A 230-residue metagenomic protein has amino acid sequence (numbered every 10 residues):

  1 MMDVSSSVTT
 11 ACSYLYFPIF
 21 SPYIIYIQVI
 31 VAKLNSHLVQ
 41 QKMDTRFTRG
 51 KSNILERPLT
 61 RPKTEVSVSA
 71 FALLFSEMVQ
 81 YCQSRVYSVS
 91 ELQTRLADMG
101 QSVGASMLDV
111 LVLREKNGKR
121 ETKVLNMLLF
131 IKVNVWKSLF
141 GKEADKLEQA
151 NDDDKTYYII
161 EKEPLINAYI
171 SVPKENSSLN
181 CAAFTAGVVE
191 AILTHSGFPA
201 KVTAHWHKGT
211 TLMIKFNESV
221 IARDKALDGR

Functional and structural regions predicted by a protein language model:
M2-C12, V31-L179, I221-R230: N-terminal accessory segment detector
Y14-Y26: Aromatic (phenylalanine/tyrosine) cluster motif
L111, E143, S196-A200, A204: Long, hydrophobic, amphipathic alpha-helical segments used as structural scaffolds
A150-D152, K174, C181-A182, T194-S196 (+1 more regions): Intrinsically disordered, low-complexity regulatory regions enriched in Ser/Pro/Gly/Thr and acidic residues
D154-T156, P199, G209-T211: Broad gene-expression machinery/nucleic-acid interaction feature
T185-P199: Mixed-charge, glycine-accented linear interaction segment located at domain edges/termini
V202-N217: Beta-rich nucleic-acid/ligand-interaction surfaces
